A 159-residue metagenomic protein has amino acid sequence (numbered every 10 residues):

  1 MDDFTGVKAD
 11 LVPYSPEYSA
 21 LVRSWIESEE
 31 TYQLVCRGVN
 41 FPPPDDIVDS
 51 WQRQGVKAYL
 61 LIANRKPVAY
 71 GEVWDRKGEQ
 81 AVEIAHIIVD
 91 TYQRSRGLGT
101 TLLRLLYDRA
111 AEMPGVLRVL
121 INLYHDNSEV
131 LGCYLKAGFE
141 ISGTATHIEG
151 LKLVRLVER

Functional and structural regions predicted by a protein language model:
F4-A9, P13-Y92, L103-R109, M113 (+1 more regions): Acetyl-CoA-dependent GNAT
D90-Y92, R96, H125-S128: Active-site acidic-Proline motif in GNAT/NAT acetyltransferases
G97, P114-G115, G138: Short glycine-rich hinge loops at helix-strand junctions in the catalytic core of two-component histidine kinases
T100, H125-G143: Conserved active-site alpha-helix within GNAT-family acetyltransferase domains
E112-N122: Conserved GNAT acetyl-CoA-binding A-motif
L120-L131, H147-L151: Conserved beta-strand-loop-alpha-helix junction that forms the acyl-donor binding cleft
G150-R159: Terminal substrate-recognition subdomain of acyl/acetyltransferases
